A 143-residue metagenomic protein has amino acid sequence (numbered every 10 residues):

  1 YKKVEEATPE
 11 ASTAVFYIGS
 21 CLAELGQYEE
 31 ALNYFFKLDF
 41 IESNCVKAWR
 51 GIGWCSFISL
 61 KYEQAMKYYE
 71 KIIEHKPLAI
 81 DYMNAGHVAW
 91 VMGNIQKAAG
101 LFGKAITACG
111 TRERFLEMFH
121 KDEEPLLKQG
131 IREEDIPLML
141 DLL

Functional and structural regions predicted by a protein language model:
E74-P77, H87-R114, L140-L143: TPR/TPR-like (Sel1-like) alpha-helical repeat modules
C109-L143: Terminal, low-structured helical/coil segments at or just beyond the last alpha-helical repeat
